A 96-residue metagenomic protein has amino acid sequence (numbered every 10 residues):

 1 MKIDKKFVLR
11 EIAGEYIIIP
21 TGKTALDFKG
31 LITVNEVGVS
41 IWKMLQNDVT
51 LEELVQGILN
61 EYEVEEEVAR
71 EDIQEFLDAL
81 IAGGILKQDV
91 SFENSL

Functional and structural regions predicted by a protein language model:
M1-V39, K43: Acidic, low-complexity/disordered tracts enriched in E/D and polar residues
G30-L96: Long, charge-rich, low-complexity alpha-helical segments
